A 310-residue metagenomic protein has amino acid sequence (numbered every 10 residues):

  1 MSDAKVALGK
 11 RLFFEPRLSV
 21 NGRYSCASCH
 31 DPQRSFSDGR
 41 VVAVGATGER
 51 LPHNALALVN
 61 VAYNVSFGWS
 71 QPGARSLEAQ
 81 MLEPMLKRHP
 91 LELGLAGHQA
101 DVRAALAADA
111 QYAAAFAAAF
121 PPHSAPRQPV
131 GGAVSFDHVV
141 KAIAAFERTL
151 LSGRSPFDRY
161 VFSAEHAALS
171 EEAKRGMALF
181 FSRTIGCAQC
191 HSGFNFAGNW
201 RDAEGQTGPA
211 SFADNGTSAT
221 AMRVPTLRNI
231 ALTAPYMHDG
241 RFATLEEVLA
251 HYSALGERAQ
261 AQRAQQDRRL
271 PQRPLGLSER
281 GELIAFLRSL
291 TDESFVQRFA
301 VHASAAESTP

Functional and structural regions predicted by a protein language model:
M1-P310: Periplasmic c-type cytochrome electron-transfer domains
